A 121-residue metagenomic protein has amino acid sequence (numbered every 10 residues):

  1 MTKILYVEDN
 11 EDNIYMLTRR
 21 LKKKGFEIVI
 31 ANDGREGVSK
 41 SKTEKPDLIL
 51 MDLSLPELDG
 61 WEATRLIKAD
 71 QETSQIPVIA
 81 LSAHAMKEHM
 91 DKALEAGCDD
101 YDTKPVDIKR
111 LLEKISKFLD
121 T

Functional and structural regions predicted by a protein language model:
E8: Conserved acidic carboxylate
E11-V29, F118: Two-component/phosphorelay signaling modules centered on CheY-like receiver
I14, P56, S74, M86 (+1 more regions): The feature encodes the CheY-like receiver
Y15, V106-I115: C-terminal output helix
I30-L48: Acidic, metal-coordinating helix/loop segments flanking the phosphotransfer/catalytic sites of two-component signaling
D52, S82: Active-site residues of response regulator receiver
